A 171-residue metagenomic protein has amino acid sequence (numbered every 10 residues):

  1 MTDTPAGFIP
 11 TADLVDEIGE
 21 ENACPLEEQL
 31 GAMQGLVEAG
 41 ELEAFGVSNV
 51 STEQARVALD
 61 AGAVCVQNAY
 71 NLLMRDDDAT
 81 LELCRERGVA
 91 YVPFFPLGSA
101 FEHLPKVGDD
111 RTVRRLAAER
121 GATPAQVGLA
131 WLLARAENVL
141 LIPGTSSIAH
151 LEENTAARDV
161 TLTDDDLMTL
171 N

Functional and structural regions predicted by a protein language model:
M1: Oxyanion-hole/transition-state-stabilizing segment in secreted/luminal serine hydrolases and related acyltransferases
T4-N171: Beta/alpha (TIM)-barrel catalytic core signal, keyed to glycine-rich beta->alpha loops juxtaposed to Asp/Glu that bind
